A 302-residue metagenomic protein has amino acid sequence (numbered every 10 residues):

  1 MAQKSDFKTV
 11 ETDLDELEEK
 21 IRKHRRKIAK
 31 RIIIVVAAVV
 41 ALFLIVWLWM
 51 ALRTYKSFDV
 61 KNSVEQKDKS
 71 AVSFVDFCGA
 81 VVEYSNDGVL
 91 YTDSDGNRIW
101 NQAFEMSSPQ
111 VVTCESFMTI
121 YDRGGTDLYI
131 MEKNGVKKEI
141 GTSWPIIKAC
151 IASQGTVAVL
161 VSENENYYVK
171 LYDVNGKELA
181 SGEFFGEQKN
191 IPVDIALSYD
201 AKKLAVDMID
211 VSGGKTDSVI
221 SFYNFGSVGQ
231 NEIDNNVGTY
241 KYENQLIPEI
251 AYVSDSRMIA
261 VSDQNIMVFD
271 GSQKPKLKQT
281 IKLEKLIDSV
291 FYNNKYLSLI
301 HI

Functional and structural regions predicted by a protein language model:
M1-A29: N-terminal Lys/Arg-rich, disordered targeting/topogenic segments
R31-W47: Hydrophobic membrane-insertion alpha-helices, especially the h-region of bacterial N-terminal signal peptides
R53-S70, D93, N97-S107, V136-T142 (+4 more regions): Aromatic (tryptophan-biased) beta-strands that constitute blades/sheets of beta-rich domains
D68-F74, M106-E115, W144-A152, K189-A196 (+2 more regions): Repeated scaffold domains used in trafficking and secretory/extracellular systems, primarily beta-propellers
V81, M118, V157-A158, L204 (+2 more regions): Hydrophobic beta-strand positions that form the internal "hydrophobic ladder" of WD40/Gbeta-like beta-propeller blades
G88-L90, T126-Y129, E165-K170, G213-Y223 (+1 more regions): Structural motif
Y168-Y172, K177-A260: Solenoidal tandem-repeat scaffolds enriched in leucines and small polar residues
I300-I302: Conserved small/polar residues in nucleotide/adenosyl-binding loops
